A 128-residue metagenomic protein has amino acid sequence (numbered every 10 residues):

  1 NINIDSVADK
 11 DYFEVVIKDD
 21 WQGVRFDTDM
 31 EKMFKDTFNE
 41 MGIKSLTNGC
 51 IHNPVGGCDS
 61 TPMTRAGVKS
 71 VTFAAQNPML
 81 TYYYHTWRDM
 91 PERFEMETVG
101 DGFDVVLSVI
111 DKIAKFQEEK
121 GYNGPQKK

Functional and structural regions predicted by a protein language model:
N1-T72: Metal-dependent peptidase/peptidase-like ectodomains
V7-D9, N77-M79, M90: Active-site/binding-pocket entry motifs
E14-V15, T47, Q76, T86 (+1 more regions): A generic "cationic amphipathic patch" detector
N39-I43, V68, P78, D111-E118: Hydrophobic alpha-helix feature that most strongly marks membrane-spanning transmembrane helices and their immediate
K69-Y84: Short glycine/proline-rich, acidic loop/turn segments that cap or connect secondary-structure elements
L80-K128: His/Asp/Glu-rich mid-to-C-terminal helical/loop segments that flank catalytic regions of hydrolases
